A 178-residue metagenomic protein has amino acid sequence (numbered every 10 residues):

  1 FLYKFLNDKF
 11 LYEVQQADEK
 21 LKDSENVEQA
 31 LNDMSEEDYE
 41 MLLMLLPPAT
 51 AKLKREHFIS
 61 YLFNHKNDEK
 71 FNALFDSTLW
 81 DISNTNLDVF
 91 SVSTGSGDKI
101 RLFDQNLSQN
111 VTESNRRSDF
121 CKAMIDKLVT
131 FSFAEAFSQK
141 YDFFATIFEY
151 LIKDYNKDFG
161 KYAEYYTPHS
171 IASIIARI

Functional and structural regions predicted by a protein language model:
F1-I178: Non-catalytic, mostly N-terminal accessory regions of nucleic-acid modification and defense proteins
